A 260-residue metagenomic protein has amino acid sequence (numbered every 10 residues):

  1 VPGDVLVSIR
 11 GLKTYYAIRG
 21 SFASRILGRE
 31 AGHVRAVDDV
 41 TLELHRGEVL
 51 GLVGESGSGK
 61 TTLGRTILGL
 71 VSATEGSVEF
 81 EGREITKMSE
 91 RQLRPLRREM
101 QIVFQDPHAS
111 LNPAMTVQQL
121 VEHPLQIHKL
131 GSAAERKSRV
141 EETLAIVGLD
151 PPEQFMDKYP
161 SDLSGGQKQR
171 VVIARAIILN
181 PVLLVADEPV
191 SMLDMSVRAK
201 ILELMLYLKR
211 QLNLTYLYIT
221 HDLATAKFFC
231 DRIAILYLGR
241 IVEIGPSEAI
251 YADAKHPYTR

Functional and structural regions predicted by a protein language model:
A23, L27-E30, I85-Q101, Q119 (+2 more regions): ABC ATPase NBD coupling module
V53-G54: The feature captures the beta-strand-to-loop junction immediately N-terminal to the Walker
G76-E84: Conserved ABC transporter NBD signature motif
E84, E135-Q154, Y207: Conserved ABC ATPase "signature" region
K158-L163, Q167: Conserved ABC ATPase signature
I178-V182: A short, proline-enriched helix->beta-strand linker immediately N-terminal to the Walker B motif in ABC-type P-loop
L193, V197-R260: P-loop NTP-binding/switch modules centered on Walker-like glycine-rich loops
